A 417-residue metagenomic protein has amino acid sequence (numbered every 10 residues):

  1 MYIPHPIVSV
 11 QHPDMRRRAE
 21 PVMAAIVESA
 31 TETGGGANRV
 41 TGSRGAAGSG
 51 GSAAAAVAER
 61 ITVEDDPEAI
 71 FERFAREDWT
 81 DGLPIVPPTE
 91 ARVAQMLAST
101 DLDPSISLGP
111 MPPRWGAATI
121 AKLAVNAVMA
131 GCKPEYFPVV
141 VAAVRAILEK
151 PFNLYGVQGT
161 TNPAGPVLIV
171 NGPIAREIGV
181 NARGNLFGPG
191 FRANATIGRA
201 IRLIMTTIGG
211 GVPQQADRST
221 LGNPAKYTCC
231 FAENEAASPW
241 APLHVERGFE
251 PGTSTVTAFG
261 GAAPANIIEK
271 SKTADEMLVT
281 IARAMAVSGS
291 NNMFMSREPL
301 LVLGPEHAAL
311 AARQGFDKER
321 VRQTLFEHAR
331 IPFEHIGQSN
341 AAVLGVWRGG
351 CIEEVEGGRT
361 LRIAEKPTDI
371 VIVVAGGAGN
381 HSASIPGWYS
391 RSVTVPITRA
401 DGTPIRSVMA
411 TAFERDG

Functional and structural regions predicted by a protein language model:
M1-E64: Peripheral docking tails and interdomain loops at the edges of cofactor- or intermediate-handling domains
R44, G50-G417: Non-transmembrane, aqueous-exposed alpha-helical and coiled segments at domain scale
